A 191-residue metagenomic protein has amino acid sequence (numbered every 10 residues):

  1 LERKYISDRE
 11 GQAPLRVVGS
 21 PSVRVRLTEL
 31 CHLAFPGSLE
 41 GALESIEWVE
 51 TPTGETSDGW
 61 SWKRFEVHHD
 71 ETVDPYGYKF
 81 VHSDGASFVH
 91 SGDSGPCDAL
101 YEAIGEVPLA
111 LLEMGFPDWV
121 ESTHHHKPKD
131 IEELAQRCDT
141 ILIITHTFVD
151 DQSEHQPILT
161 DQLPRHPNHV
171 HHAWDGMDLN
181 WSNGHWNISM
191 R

Functional and structural regions predicted by a protein language model:
L1-S38: Active-site HxH/HxHxD metal-binding segment of metal-dependent hydrolases
A13-R16, A86-F88, T140-I141, N168-H169: Short active-site oxyanion
L15, I46, W60, V170: Short, conserved active-site loop motifs that form the nucleotide-linked donor/cofactor pocket
E29, V73-G77, S122-T123: A short secondary-structure junction signal
L33-P36, P108, T160-L163, I188-M190: Short, hinge-like loop/turn segments at secondary-structure boundaries
G37-L43, G54-S57, L134, Q162-R165: Short, conserved catalytic or adaptor-binding loops enriched in Gly and charged residues
E47-E102, D175-R191: Core dinuclear metal-dependent hydrolase active-site scaffold
G95-N183: Cap/insert and terminal regions of metallo-dependent hydrolase folds
